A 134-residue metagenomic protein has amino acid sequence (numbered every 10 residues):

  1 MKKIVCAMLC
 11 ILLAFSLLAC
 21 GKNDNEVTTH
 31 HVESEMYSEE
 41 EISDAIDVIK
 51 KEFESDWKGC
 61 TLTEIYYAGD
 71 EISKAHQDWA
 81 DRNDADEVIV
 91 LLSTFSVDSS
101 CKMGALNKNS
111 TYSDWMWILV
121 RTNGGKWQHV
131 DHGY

Functional and structural regions predicted by a protein language model:
M1-I4, L9-I11: Positively charged n-region of N-terminal signal peptides that target proteins for export
M1-K2, E35, L91, V120: Short, intrinsically disordered low-complexity segments
I4-V5, D24, N123: Small/flexible residues
C10, A19-T111: Flexible low-complexity loop/turn motifs enriched in small/helix-breaking residues
Y112-Y134: Short beta-strand edge/turn micro-motifs at domain boundaries
